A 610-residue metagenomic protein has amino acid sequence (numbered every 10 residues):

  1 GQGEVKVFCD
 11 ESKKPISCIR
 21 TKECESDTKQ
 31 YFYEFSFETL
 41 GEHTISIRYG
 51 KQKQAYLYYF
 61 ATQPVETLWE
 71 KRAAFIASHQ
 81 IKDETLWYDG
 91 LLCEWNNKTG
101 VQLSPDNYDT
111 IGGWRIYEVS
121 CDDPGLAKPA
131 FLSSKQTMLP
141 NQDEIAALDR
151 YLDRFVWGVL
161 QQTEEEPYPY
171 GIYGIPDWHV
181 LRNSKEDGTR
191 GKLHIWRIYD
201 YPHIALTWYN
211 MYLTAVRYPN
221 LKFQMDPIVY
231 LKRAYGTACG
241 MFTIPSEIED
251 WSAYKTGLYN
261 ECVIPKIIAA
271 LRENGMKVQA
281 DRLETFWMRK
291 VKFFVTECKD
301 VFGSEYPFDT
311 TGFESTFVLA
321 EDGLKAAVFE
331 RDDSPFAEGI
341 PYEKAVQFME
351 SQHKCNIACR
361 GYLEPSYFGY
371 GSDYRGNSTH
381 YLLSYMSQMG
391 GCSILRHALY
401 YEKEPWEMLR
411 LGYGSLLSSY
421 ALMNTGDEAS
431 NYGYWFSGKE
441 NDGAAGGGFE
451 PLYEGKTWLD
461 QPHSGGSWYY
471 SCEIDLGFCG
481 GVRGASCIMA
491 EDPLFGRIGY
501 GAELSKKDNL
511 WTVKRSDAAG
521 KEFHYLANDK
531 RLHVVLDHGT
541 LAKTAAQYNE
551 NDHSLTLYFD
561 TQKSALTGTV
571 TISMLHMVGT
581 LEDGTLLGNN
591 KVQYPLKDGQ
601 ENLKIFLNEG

Functional and structural regions predicted by a protein language model:
Q2-K71: Extended acidic/polar, glycine-enriched regions that form or flank non-catalytic beta-rich accessory modules
E4-K6, K53-A55, K563-G568, G610: Short, surface-exposed beta-strand/loop "edge" segments at domain boundaries and coil↔beta transitions
V5-V7, Y33-F37, I45-I47, L555-L557 (+4 more regions): Hydrophobic beta-strand residues in large extracellular and virion-surface proteins
S26-T28, S36-L40, E550, L587 (+1 more regions): Surface-exposed coil/turn segments at beta-strand junctions on protein surfaces, enriched
G50-K53, N602-G610: Surface-exposed interaction regions enriched in Ser/Thr/Asp/Glu that occur as long low-complexity tracts or repetitive
K53-T99: Low-complexity, Pro/Ser/Thr- and charge-rich linker/hinge segments at domain boundaries
C93-S104, G113-L126, F131-M138, R150-N590 (+1 more regions): Catalytic domains of carbohydrate-active enzymes that cleave complex glycans
E144-L148: Intrinsic disorder/low-complexity flexible regions in very large eukaryotic scaffold/regulatory proteins, enriched
